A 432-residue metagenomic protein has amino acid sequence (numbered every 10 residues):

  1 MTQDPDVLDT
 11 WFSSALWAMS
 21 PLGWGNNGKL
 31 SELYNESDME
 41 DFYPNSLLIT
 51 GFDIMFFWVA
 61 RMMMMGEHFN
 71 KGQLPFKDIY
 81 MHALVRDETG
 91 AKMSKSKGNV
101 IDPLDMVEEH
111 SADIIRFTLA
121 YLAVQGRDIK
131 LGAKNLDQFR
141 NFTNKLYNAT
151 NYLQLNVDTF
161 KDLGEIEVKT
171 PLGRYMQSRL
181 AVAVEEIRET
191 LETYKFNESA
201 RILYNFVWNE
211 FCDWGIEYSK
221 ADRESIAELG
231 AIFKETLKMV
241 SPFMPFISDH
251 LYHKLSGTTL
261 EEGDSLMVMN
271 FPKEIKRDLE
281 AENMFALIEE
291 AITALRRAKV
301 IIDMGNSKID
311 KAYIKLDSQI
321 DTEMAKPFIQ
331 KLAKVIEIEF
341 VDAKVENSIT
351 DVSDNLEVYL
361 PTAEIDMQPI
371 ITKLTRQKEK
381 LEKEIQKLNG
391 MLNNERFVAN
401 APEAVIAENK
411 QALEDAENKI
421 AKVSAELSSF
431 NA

Functional and structural regions predicted by a protein language model:
M1-D158, M176-A221, A227-V240: Structured secondary-structure scaffolds
Q3, G72-D78, I115, I129-K130 (+4 more regions): Acidic/polar loop patches that form or flank catalytic/metal-binding clefts of enzymes that bind anionic ligands
M19, F57, R116-F117, N209 (+8 more regions): Feature representing long, continuous alpha-helical segments
S20-L22, K97, R116-A120, S248-L255 (+1 more regions): Short hydrophobic alpha-helical segments that form membrane-spanning helices or hydrophobic packing faces of helical
D38-M39, S46-I54, M106, A221-A227 (+3 more regions): Short, contiguous acidic/charged loop-to-helix segments that flank catalytic cores in large enzymes
D78-V85, A123, G132-F139, D162-T170 (+5 more regions): A glycine-rich phosphate-binding loop feature that marks nucleotide/adenosyl-phosphate handling sites
D87, A120, F160-R188, D213-T293: Acidic, turn-prone loop/beta-hairpin segments
D137, L255-A432: C-terminal low-complexity, glycine/proline- and small-hydrophobic-enriched intrinsically disordered tails that act as
